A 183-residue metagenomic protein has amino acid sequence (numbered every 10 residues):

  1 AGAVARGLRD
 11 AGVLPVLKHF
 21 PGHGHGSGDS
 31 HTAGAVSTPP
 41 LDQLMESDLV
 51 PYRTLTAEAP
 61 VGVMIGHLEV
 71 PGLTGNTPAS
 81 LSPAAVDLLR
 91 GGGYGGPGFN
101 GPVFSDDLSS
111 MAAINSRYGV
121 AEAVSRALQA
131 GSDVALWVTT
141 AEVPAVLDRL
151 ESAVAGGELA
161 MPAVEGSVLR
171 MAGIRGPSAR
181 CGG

Functional and structural regions predicted by a protein language model:
A1-E158: Second-shell residues forming the walls of enzyme active-site clefts
S152, G156-G182: Mid-to-C-terminal alpha-helical segments outside catalytic/metal-binding sites
